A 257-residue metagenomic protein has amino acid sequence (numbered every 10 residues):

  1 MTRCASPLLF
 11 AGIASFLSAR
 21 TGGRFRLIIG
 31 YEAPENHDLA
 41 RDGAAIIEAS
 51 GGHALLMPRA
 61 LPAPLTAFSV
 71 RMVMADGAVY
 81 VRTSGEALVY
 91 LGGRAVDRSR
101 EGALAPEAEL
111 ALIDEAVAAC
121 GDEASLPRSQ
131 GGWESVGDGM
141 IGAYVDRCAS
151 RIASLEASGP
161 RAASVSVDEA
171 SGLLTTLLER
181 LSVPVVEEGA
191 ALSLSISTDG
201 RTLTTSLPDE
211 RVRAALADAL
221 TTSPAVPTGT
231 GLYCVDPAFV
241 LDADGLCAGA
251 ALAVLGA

Functional and structural regions predicted by a protein language model:
T2-A14, P62, V136-R147, V212-L216: Phosphate/oxyanion-binding active-site loops and adjacent basic polyanion-contact surfaces
T2-C4, L91-L192: Gly/Ser/Thr-enriched, mixed-charge loops and adjacent short helices that form phosphate/oxyanion-binding elements
L9-I28, L126-P127, R151-R161: Glycine-rich phosphate/diphosphate-binding loops that line cofactor/substrate pockets in enzymes
F16, R20, S50, V73 (+5 more regions): Change "in soluble alpha/beta enzymes" to "in soluble alpha/beta proteins
G22-R98, A190-S193: Ferredoxin-reductase
H37-D42, A67-V70, L88-R94, S125-R128 (+3 more regions): Short acidic, glycine/serine/threonine-rich loops at helix termini
L65-E123, S195-R211, D218, T230-G231: Active-site phosphate-binding/coordination module
A191-L192, I196-A257: Phosphate-binding and adjacent anionic-ligand microenvironments
